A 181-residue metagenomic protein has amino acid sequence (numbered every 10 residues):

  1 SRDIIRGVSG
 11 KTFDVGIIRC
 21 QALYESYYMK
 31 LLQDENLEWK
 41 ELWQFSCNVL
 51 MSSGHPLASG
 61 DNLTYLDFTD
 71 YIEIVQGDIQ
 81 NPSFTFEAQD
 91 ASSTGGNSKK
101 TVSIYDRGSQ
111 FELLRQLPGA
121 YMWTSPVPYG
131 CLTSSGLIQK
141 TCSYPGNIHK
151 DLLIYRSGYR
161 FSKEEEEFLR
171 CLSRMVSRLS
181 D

Functional and structural regions predicted by a protein language model:
S1-Y27: Central regulatory/effector-binding core of bacterial HTH transcription factors
R2-I5, S9, W39, Y65 (+1 more regions): Short hydrophobic/charged patches on amphipathic alpha-helices used for structural packing and interfaces
S9-T12, R19, D78-I138: Hydrophobic hinge/microswitch elements
L23-S26, Y65, T69-G95, S162 (+1 more regions): Secondary-structure junction motif
L31-C47, M51-E73: Flexible hinge/capping segments at coil-to-helix
Q33-Q44, S125-P126, T133-I148, S157: Short beta-strand->loop
K140-D181: A late-sequence structural motif
